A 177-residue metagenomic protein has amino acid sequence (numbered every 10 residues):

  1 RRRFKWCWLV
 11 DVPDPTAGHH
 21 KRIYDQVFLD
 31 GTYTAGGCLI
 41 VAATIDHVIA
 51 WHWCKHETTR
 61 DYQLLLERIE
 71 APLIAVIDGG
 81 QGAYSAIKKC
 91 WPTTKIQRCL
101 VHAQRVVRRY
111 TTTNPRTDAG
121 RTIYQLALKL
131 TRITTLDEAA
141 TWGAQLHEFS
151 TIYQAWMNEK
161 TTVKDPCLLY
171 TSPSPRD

Functional and structural regions predicted by a protein language model:
R1-T93: RNase H-like nuclease fold core
F4-A17, A103, V107, P115-L126 (+1 more regions): Charged, low-complexity, helix-prone segments enriched in Lys/Glu/Asp/Gln
P72, V76, P92, T112 (+2 more regions): Generic alpha-helical structural element
D78-Q81, S85-Y124: Conserved beta-strand -> loop -> alpha-helix junction used to position metal-binding or nucleic-acid-contacting
Y124-L128, R132, L136-T162: Long, charge-rich alpha-helical interaction segments
Y170-D177: Conserved small/polar residues in nucleotide/adenosyl-binding loops
